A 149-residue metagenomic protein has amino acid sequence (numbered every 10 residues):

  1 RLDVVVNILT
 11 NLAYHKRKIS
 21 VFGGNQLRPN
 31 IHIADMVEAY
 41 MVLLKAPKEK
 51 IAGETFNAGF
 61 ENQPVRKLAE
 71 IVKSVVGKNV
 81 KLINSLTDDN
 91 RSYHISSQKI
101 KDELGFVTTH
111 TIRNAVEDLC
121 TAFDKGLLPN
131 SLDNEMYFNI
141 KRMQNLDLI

Functional and structural regions predicted by a protein language model:
R1-V4: Flexible, glycine-rich beta-alpha linker
L9: Anionic-ligand binding region
L12-A13: Active-site-adjacent segment of SDR/Rossmann-fold oxidoreductases
K16-R17, V21-I149: C-terminal substrate-binding subdomain of Rossmann-fold SDR/epimerase-dehydratase oxidoreductases
